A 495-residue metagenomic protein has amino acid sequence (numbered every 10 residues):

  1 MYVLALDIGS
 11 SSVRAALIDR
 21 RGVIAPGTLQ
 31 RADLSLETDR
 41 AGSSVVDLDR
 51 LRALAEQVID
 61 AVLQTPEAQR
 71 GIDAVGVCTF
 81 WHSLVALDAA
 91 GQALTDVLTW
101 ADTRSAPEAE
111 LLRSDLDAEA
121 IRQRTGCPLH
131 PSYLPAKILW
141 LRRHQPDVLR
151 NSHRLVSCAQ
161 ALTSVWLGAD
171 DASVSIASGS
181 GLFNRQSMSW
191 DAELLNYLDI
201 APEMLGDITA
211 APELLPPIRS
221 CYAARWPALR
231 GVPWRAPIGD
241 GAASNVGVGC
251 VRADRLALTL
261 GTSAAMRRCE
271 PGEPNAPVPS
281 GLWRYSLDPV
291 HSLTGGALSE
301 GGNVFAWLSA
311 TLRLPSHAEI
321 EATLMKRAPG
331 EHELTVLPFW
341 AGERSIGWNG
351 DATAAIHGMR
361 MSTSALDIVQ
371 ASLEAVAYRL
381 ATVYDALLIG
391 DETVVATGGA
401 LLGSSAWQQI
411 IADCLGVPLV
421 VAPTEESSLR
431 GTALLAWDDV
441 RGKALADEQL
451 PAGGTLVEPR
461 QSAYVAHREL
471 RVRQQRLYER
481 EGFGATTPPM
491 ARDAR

Functional and structural regions predicted by a protein language model:
M1-L29, D73-L111, D115, D147 (+2 more regions): Glycine/Thr-rich phosphate-binding loops that ligate phosphate moieties of nucleotide and other phosphorylated ligands
Y2, I8-S10, R21, R122-G241 (+3 more regions): Gly/Ser/Thr-rich active-site cleft segment
I18-D19, V85-D88, L141-R143, S164-V165 (+3 more regions): Short beta-strand-to-turn element immediately C-terminal to the catalytic PLP-Schiff-base lysine in fold type I
L29-R70: N-terminal phosphate-binding loop and adjacent alpha-helix
V46, A74-T79, L98-A101, T125-Y133 (+8 more regions): Active-site nucleophile and cofactor-binding loops and adjacent substrate-binding regions of central metabolic enzymes
A55-D73, H144-L149, A192-P202, A224-R225 (+1 more regions): Phosphate/pyrophosphate-binding loops at sites that engage ATP/ADP/AMP, CoA/4′-phosphopantetheine, polyphosphate
S114-H130, R225-V232, R255-L258, D438-A452: A polyampholytic, Gly/Pro-enriched intrinsically disordered region
G181-P289, E319-T323, A406, I411: ATP-dependent carbohydrate kinase catalytic cores
